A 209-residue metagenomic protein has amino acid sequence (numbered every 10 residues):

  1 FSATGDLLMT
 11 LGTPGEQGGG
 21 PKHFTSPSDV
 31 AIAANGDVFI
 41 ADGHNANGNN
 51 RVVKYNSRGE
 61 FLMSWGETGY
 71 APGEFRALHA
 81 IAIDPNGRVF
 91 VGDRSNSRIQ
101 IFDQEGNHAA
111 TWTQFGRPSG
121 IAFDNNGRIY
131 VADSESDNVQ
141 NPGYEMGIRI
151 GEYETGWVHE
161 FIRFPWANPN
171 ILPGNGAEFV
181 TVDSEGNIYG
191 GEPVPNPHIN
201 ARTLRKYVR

Functional and structural regions predicted by a protein language model:
F1-R209: Eukaryotic scaffold repeat domains enriched in small/polar residues
